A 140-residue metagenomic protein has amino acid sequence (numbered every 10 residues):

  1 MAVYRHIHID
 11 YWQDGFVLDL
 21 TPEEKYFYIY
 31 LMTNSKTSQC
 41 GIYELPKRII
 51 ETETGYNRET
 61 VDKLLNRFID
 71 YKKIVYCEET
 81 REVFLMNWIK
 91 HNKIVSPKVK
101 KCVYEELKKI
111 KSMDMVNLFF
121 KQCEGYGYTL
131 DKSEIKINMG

Functional and structural regions predicted by a protein language model:
M1-E79, I89-L130, I137: Positively charged, structured surface patches that bind polyanionic biopolymers
E82: Catalytic and binding regions of secreted/periplasmic enzymes and modules that target cell-wall glycans
